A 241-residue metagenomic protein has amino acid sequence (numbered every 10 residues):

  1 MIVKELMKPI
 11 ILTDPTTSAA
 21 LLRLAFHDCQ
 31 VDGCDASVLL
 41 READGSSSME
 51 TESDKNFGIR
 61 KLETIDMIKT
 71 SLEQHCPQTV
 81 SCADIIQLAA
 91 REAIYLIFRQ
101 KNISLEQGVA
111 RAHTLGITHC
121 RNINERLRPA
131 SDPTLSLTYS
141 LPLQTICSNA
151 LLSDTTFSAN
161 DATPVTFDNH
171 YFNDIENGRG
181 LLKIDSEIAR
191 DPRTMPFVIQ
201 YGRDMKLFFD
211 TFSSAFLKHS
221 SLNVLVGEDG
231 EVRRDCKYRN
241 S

Functional and structural regions predicted by a protein language model:
M1-S241: Catalytic cores of secreted/periplasmic or lumenal enzymes
